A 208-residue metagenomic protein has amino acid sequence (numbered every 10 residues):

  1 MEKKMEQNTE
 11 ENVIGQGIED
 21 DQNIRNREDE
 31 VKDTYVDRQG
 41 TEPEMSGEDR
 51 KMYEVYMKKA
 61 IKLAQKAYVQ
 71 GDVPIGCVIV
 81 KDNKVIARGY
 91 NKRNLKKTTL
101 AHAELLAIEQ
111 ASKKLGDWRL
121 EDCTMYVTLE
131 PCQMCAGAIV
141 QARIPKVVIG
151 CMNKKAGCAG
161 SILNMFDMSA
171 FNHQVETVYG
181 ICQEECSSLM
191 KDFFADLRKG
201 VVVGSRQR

Functional and structural regions predicted by a protein language model:
M1-A67, M134-R208: Zinc-dependent deaminase
V69-D72: A short helix-loop-beta-strand connector motif used in the catalytic cores of GNAT acetyltransferases and, in some
I75-V80: Short beta-strand scaffold segments in enzyme catalytic cores
K81-D82, E109: A cytosolic small-molecule/anion-sensing beta-strand core signal
L95-L105: A short, polar/charged loop-to-alpha-helix boundary motif
I108-V140: Helix-adjacent hinge/juxtasegments
